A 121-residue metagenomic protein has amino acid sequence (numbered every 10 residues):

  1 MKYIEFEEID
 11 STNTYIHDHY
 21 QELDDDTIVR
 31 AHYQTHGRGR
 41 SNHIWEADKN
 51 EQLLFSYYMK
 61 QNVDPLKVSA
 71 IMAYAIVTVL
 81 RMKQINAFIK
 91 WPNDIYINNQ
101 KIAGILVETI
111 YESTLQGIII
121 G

Functional and structural regions predicted by a protein language model:
M1-I85, A103, E108-S113: N-terminal lobe of the biotin/lipoate ligase/transferase fold
Q34-H36, W91, I120: Short conserved micro-motifs on helix faces and helix-strand junctions that flank and scaffold key functional residues
I89-W91, Y96-I97, L106: Glycine- and Gly-Pro-enriched alpha-helical subdomains that act as flexible, kink-prone "lid/hinge" or packing modules
S113-G121: Short, acidic (Asp/Glu-rich) active-site segment that either coordinates a divalent metal cofactor
